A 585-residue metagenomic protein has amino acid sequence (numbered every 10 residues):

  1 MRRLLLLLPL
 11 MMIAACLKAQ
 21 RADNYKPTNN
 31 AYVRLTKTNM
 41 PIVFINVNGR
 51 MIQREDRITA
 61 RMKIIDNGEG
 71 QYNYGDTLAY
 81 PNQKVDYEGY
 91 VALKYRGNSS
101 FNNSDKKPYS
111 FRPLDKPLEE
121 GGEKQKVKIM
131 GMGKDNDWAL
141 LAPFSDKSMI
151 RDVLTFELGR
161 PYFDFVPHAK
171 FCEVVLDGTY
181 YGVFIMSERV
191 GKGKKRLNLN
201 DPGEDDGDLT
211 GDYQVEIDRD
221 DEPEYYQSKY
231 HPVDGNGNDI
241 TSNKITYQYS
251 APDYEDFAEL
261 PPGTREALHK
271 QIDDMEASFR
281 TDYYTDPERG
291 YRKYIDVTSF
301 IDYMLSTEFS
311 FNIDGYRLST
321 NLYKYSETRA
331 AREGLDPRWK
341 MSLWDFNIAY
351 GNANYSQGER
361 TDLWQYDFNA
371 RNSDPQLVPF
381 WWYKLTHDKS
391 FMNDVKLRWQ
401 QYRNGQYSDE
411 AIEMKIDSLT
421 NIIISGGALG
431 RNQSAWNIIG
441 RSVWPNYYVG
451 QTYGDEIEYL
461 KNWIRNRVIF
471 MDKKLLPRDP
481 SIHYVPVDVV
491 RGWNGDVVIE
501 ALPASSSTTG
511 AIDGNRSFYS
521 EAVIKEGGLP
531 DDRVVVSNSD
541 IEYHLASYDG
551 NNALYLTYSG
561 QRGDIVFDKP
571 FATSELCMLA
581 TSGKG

Functional and structural regions predicted by a protein language model:
M1-L4: Positively charged n-region of N-terminal signal peptides that target proteins for export
P9-K18: Hydrophobic h-region of N-terminal signal peptides that target proteins for export in Gram-negative bacteria
Q20-M149: Conserved NTP-binding catalytic cores of kinases and kinase-like/nucleotidyltransferase enzymes across multiple kinase
A22, N30, M40-P41, M51-Q53 (+6 more regions): Middle-to-C-terminal accessory/interaction subdomains
R112, E173-V175, E575-L579: Residues within well-ordered beta-strands of beta-sheet-rich folds
D115-L118, K126-P143, Y162-P167, T179-L305 (+1 more regions): Internal "kinase-insert"/substrate-recognition segments embedded within catalytic cores of ATP-dependent enzymes
F144-D164: A conserved alpha-helical element in kinase catalytic cores
D479-G585: N-terminal/edge-of-domain interface segments
